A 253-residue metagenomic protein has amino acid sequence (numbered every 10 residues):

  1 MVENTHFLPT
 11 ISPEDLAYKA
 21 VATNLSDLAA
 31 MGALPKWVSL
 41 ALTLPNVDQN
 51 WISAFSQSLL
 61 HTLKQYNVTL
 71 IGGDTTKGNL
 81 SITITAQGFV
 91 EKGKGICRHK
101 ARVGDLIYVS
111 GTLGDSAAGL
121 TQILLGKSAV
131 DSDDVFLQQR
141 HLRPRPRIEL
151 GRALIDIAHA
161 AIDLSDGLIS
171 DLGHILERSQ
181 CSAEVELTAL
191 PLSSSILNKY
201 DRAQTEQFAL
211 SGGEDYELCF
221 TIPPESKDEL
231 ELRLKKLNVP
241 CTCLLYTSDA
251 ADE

Functional and structural regions predicted by a protein language model:
M1, L34-L124: Glycine-rich anion-binding loops of enzyme active sites
M1-P9: N-terminal small/glycine-rich loop or linker at the start of catalytic domains across soluble metabolic enzymes
T10, E14, Q49: Flexible, glycine- and charge-enriched loops at secondary-structure boundaries
P13-W37, A54-Q65, E149, A153 (+1 more regions): Small-aliphatic-rich amphipathic alpha-helix that forms the alpha element of a beta-alpha
N24, G32, L70, G104 (+2 more regions): Residue-level signal for inorganic ion chemistry
P45-T69, T76-L80, Q87, D156-I157 (+1 more regions): Glycine-/charge-enriched secondary-structure boundary and capping motifs
V130-R143: A short, charged helix-loop
D249-E253: A short, hydrophobic C-terminal helix/tail in secreted or cell-surface proteins
